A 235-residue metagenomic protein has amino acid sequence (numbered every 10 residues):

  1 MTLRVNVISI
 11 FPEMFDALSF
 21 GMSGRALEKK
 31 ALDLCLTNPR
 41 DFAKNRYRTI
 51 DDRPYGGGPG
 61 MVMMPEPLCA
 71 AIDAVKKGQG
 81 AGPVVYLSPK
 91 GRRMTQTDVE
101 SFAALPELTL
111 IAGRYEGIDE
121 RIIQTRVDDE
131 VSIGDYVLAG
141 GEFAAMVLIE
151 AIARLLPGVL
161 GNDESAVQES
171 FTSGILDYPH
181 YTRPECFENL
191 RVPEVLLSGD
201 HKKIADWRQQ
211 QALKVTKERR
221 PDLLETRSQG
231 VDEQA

Functional and structural regions predicted by a protein language model:
M1-K76, L197-L223: N-terminal nucleotide/polyanion-binding subdomain common to many enzyme families
N6-I8, C35-T37, V85, L108-L110 (+1 more regions): Hydrophobic/aromatic beta-strand patches that form the interior of the parallel beta-sheet core in alpha/beta enzyme
G21-A26, E100-A104, R126: Short, solvent-exposed amphipathic alpha-helical segments in soluble enzyme and RNA/protein-processing domains
P59-V62, R93, Y115, D119 (+5 more regions): Gly/Ser/Thr-rich beta-alpha loop segments that engage phosphate groups in nucleotides
M64-R114, E120: S-adenosyl-L-methionine/SAH cofactor-binding core of RNA-modifying enzymes
I118, I122-E169: Structured adenosyl-cofactor binding patch, chiefly the S-adenosyl-L-methionine
F143, L155-E194: Internal, active-site/partner-interface "lid" segment
L223-A235: Short, amphipathic C-terminal "tail helix"
